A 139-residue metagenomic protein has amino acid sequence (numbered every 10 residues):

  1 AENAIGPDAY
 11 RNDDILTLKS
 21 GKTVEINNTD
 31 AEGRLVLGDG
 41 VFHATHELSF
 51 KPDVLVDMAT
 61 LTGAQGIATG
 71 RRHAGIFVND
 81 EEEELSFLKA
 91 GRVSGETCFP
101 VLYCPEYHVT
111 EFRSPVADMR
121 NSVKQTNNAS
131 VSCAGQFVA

Functional and structural regions predicted by a protein language model:
A1-A139: A generic structural signal for tightly packed, nonpolar segments enriched in small/aliphatic residues
